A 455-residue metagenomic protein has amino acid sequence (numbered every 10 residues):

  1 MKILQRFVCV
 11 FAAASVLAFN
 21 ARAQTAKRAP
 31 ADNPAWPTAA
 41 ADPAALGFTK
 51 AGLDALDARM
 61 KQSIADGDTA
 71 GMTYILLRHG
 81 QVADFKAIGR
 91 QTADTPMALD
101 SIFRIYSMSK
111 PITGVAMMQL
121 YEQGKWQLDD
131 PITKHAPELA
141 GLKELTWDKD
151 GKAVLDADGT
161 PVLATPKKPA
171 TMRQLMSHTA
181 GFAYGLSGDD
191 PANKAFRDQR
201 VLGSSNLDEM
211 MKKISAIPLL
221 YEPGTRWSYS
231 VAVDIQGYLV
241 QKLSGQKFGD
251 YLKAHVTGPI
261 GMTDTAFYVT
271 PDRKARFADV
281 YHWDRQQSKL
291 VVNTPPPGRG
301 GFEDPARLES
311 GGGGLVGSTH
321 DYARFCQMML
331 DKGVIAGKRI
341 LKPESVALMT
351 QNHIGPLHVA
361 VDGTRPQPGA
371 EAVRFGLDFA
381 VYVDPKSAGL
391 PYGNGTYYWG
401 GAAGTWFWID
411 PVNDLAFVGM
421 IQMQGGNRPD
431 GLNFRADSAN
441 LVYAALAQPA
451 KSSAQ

Functional and structural regions predicted by a protein language model:
M1-C9: Bacterial N-terminal signal peptides that target proteins for export
V8-A18: Bacterial N-terminal signal peptides
A21-T25: Boundary at the C-terminal end of the N-terminal hydrophobic targeting segment
P30-P34, P137-Y392: Short, surface-exposed loop or secondary-structure junction motifs that flank catalytic or metal-binding residues
P34-I105, K125-Q127, G141-K149, R428: Short, conserved catalytic-motif segment at the N-terminal edge
D57-K61, Y74, G80-V82, I102-H135 (+5 more regions): Active-site SXXK
G89-R90, P297, M423: A generic structural motif
Y398-Q455: Structured C-terminal helix/loop/strand segments within mature extracytoplasmic catalytic/sensor domains
